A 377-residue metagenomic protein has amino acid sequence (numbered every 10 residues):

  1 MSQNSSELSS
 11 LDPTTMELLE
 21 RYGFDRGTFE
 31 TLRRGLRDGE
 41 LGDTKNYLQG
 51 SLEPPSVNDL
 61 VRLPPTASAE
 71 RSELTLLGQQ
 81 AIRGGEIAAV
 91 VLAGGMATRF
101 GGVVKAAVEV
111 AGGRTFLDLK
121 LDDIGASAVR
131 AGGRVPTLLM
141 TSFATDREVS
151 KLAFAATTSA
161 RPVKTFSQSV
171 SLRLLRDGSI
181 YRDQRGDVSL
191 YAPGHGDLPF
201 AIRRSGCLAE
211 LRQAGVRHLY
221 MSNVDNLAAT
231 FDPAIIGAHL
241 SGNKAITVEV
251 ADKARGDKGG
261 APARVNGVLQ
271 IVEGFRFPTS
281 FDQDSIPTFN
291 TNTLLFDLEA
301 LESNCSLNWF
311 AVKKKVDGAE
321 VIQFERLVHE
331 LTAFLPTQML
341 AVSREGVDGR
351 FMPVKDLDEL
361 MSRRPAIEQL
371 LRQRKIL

Functional and structural regions predicted by a protein language model:
M1-V57: A short N-terminal interaction module
N4-L8, Y22-E30, T75-V103: N-terminal nucleotide-binding beta1-loop-alpha1 segment
L19, G23, P136, K315 (+2 more regions): Generic amphipathic alpha-helical segments used as scaffolds and interaction surfaces in large, multi-domain proteins
R26, G39, D43, A131 (+4 more regions): Short secondary-structure junctions and interdomain/linker hinges
L63-A89, G101-H329, A333: Domain-scale recognition of functional cores that engage charged ligands
K314-K315, L331-L377: Long, compositionally biased intrinsically disordered regions
